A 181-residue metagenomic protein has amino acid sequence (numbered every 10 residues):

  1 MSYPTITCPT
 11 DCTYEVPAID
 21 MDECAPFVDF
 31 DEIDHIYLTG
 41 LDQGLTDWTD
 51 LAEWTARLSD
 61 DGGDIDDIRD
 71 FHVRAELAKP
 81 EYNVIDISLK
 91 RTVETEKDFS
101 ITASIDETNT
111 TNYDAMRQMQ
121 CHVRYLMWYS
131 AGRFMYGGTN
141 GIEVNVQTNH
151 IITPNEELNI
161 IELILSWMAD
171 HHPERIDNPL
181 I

Functional and structural regions predicted by a protein language model:
S2-T102, I142-E156: Solvent-exposed edge beta-strands and adjacent loop segments that serve as assembly or binding interfaces
D11, I19, L41, D106-T110 (+3 more regions): Generic structural motif
Y82-E143: Structured, beta-strand-rich domain cores that present glycine/charged loop surfaces used to bind extended ligands
N140-I181: Mixed-charge, glycine-accented linear interaction segment located at domain edges/termini
